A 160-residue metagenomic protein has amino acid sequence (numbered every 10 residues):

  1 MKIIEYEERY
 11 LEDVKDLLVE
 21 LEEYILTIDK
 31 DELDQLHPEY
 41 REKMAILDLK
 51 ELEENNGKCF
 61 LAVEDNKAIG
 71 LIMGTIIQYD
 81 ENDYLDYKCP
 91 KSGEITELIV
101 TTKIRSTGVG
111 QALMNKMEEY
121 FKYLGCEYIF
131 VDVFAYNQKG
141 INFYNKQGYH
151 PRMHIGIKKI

Functional and structural regions predicted by a protein language model:
K2-I28: A short beta-loop-alpha structural element at the N-terminal edge of CoA-dependent acyl/N-acetyltransferase catalytic
E23-D48: Conserved GNAT-fold acetyl-CoA-binding loop/helix
I46-L61, E94: A short helix-loop-beta-strand connector motif used in the catalytic cores of GNAT acetyltransferases and, in some
L61, K67-I76, E94, I99: Conserved beta-strand in the GNAT
M73-G93: Conserved acyl-donor/pantetheine-binding loop and adjacent beta-alpha core of acyl/acetyltransferases and related
I104, G108-K116: Conserved acetyl-CoA pyrophosphate-binding loop and the N-cap/start of the following alpha-helix in GNAT-like
F121-D132: Conserved GNAT acetyl-CoA-binding A-motif
F130-G140, I157-I160: Conserved beta-strand-loop-alpha-helix junction that forms the acyl-donor binding cleft
